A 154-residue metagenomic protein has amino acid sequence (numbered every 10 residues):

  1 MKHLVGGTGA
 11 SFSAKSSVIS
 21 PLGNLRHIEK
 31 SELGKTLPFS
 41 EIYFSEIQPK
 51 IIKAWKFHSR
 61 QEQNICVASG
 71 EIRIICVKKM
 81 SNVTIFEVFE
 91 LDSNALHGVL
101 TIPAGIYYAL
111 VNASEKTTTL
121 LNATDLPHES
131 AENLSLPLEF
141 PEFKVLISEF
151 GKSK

Functional and structural regions predicted by a protein language model:
M1-L96, E115-K154: Non-catalytic, conserved peripheral segments adjacent to functional cores
I74-I75, L100, Y108-A113: Short beta-strand His + acidic residue motifs that chelate non-heme Fe in jelly-roll/DSBH and cupin folds
